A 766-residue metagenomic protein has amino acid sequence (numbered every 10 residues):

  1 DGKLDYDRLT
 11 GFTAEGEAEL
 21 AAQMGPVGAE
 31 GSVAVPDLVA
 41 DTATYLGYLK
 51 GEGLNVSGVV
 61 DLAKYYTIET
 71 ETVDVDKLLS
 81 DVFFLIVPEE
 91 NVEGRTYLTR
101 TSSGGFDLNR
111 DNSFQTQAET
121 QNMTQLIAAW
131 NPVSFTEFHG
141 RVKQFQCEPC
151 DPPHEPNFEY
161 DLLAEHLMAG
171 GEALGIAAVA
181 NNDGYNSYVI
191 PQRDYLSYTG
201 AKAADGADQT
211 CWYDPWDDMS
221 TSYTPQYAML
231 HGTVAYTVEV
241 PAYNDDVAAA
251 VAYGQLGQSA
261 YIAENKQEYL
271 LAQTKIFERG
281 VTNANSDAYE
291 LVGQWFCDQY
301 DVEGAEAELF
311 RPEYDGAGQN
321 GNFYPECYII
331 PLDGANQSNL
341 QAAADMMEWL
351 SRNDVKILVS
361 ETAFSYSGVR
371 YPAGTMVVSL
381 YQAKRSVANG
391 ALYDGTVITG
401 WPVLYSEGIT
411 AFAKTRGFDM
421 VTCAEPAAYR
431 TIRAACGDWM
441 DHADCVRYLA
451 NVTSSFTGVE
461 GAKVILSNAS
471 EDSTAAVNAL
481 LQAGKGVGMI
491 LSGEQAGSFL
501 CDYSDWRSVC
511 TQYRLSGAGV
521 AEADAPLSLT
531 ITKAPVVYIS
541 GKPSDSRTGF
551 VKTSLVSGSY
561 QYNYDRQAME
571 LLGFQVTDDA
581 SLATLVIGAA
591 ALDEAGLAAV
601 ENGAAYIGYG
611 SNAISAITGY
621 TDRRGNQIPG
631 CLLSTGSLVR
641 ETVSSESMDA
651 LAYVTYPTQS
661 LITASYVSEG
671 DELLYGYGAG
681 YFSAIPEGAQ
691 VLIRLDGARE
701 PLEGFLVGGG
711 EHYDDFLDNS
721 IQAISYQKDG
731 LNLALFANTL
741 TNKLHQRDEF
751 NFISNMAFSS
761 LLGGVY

Functional and structural regions predicted by a protein language model:
D1-F83, N157-M219, T224-Y766: Intrinsic-disorder/low-complexity accessory segments
A21, L49, L108-Q121: Aromatic/His-enriched, Gly/Pro-containing loop or helix-boundary segments that lie immediately adjacent to catalytic
F83-E89: Extended hydrophobic secondary-structure segments that form protein cores and membrane-embedded regions
I86, L108, M123, T136 (+3 more regions): Divalent metal-coordination and catalytic microenvironments
N91-E93: Active-site neighborhood of divalent metal-dependent phosphoester/pyrophosphate hydrolases
T96-S102, T120, H139, F145-D151 (+2 more regions): Short, solvent-exposed loop/turn and secondary-structure capping segments
G105: Acidic/histidine-rich helix-loop elements that form or flank divalent-metal/phosphate-binding sites at the catalytic
Q115-T120, T124-Y185: Active-site-proximal loop/hinge segments that shape catalytic or ion-binding/gating pockets
